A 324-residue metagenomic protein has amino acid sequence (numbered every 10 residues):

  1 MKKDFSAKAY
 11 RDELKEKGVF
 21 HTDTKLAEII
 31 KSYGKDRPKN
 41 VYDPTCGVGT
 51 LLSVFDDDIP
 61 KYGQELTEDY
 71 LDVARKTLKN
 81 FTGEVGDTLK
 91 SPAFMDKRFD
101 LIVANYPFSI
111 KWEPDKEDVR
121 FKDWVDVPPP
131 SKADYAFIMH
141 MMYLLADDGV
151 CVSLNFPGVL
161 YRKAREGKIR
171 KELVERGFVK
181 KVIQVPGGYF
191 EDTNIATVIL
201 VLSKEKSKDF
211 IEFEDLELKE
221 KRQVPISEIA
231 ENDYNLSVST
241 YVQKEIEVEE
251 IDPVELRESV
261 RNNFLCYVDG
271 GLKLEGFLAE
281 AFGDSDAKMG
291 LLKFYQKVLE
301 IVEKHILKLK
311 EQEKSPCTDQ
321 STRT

Functional and structural regions predicted by a protein language model:
M1, E65, N194-T197: Short N-terminal secondary-structure initiator segments
M1-R11: Long recognition/docking surfaces used for binding and targeting
D4, F20, T24, Q64 (+4 more regions): Short alpha-helix boundary/capping motifs
Y10-A104, S109-I110, D148, F156-P157 (+2 more regions): Conserved S-adenosyl-L-methionine
P92, D96, D100-T324: A conserved structural/catalytic subdomain of Rossmann-like adenosyl-cofactor enzymes
